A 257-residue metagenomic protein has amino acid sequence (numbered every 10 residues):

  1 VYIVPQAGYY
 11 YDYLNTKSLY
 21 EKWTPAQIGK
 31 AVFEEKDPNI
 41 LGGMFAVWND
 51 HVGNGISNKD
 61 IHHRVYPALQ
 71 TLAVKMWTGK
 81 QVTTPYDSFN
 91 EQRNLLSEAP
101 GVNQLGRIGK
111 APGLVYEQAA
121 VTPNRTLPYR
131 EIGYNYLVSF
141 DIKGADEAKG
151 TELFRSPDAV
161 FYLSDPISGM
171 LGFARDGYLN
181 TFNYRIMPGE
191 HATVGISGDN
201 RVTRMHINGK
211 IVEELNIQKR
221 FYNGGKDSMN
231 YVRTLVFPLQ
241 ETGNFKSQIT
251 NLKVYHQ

Functional and structural regions predicted by a protein language model:
V1-A119: Flexible, acidic glycine-rich loops studded with aromatic residues
G42, S139, T250-N251: Extracellular/lumenal ectodomain signal focusing on beta-strand-rich modules and carbohydrate-recognition contexts
G113-G172, H256-Q257: Extracellular glycan-recognition modules
R125-R130, N180-I186, G224-G225, P238-Q240: Beta-strand-rich interaction surfaces with strong enrichment in secreted/lumenal proteins
V138-F140, E190-I207: Short tryptophan-centered beta-strand motifs in secreted/extracellular beta-sheet-rich domains of glycan-recognition
G172-G195: Short, aromatic/His-centered strand-loop micro-motif at the edge of beta-sheets
D176, H206-K210: Short strand-turn-strand beta-turns centered on an Asx-Gly dipeptide
V212-N251: Flexible glycan-contacting loops in extracellular carbohydrate-active proteins
